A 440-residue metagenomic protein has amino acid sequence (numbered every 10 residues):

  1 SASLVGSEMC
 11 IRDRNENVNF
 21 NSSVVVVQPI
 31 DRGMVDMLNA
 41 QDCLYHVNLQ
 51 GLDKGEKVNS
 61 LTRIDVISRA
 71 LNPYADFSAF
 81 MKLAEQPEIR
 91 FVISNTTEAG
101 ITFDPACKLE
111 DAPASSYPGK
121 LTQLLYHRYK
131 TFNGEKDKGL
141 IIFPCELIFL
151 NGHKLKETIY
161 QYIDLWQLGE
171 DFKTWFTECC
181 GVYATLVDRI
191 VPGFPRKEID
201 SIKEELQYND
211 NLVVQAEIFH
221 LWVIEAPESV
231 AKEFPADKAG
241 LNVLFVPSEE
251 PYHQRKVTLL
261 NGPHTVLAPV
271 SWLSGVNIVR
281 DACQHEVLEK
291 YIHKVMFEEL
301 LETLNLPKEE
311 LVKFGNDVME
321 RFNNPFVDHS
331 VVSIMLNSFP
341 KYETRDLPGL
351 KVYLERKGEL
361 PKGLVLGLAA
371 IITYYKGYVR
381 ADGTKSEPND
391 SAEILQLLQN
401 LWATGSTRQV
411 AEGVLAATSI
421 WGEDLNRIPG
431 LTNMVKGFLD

Functional and structural regions predicted by a protein language model:
S1: P-loop (Walker A) phosphate-binding loop of NTP-binding proteins
S7, R12-D440: Substrate/ligand-engaging "lid" and interaction regions
